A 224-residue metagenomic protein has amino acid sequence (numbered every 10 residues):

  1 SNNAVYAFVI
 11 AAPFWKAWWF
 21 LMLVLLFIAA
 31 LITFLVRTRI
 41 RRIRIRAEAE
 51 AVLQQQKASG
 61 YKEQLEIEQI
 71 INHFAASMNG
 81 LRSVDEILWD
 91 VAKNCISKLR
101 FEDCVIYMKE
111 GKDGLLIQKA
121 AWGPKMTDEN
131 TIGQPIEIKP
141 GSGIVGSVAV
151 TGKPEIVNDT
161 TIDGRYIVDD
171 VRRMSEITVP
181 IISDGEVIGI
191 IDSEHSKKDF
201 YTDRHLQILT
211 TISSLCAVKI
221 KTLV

Functional and structural regions predicted by a protein language model:
S1-A29: Membrane-proximal, cysteine-centered motifs at transmembrane boundaries in secretory-pathway and membrane proteins
T33-I70, V224: Cytosolic signal-transmission helices at domain junctions
L65-V91, I96: Signal-transducing coiled-coil linker helices
A92-I96, E102-E110, V145-G146: Short, hydrophobic-rich beta-strand element in sensory/regulatory alpha-beta domains
C104-I132, I136, P140: GAF sensory/regulatory domain recognition with acknowledged cross-activation on helical regulatory dimers
S175-S183: A short, aliphatic-rich beta-strand micro-motif
I190-F200: Short beta-strand-to-loop transition segments that serve as allosteric relay/switch motifs in sensory/regulatory domains
T210-V218: Allosteric cytosolic regulatory segments
